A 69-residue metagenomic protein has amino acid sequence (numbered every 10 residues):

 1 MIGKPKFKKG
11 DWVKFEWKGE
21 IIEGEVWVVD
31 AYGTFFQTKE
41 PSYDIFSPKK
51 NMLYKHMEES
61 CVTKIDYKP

Functional and structural regions predicted by a protein language model:
M1-W12: Mixed-charge, Lys/Arg-rich low-complexity intrinsically disordered regions
I21-Y32: Short beta-strand-centered aromatic/proline hotspots
Y32-S42: Short, solvent-exposed secondary-structure boundary/capping segments
S42-P69: Intrinsically disordered, low-complexity, charged/polar segments
